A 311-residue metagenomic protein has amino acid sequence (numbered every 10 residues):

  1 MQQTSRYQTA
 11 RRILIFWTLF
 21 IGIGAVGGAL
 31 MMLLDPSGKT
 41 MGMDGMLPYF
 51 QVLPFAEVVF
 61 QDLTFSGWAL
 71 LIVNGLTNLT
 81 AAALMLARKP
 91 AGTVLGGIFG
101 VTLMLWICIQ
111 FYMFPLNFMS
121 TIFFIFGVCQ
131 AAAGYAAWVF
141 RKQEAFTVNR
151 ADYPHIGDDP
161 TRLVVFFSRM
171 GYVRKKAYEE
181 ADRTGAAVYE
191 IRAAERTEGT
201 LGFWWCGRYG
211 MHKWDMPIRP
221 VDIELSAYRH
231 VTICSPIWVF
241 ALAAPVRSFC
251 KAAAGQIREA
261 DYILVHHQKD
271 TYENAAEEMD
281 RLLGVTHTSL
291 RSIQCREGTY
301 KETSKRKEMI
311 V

Functional and structural regions predicted by a protein language model:
Q2-I156, K251-A252, R281: Topology signature of small-to-medium multi-pass alpha-helical membrane proteins
A29-L30, P36, A186-G199: Early exported N-terminus immediately downstream of N-terminal targeting peptides
M43-Y49, F55, A194-K213: N-terminal beta-loop-helix "entrance" segment that forms/cooperates in small-molecule cofactor or anionic ligand
K89, N117, E198-T200, K305-R306: Intrinsic-disorder/low-complexity, polar/charged segments
C129-L163, S168-R192, W205-V311: FMN-binding flavodoxin-like domain, especially the glycine-rich phosphate-binding loop
